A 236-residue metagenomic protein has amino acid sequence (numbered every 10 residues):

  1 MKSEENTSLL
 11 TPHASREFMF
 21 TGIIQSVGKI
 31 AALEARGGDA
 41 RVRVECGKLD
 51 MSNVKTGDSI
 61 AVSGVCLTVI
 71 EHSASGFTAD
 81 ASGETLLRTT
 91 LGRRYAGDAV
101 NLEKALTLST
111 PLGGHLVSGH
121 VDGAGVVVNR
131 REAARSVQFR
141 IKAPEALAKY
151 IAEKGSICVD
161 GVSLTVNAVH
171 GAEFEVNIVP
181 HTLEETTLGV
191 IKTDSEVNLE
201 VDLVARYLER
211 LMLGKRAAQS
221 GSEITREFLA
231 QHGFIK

Functional and structural regions predicted by a protein language model:
M1-F18: Intrinsic disorder/low-complexity segments
F18-K236: Conserved loop->alpha-helix
